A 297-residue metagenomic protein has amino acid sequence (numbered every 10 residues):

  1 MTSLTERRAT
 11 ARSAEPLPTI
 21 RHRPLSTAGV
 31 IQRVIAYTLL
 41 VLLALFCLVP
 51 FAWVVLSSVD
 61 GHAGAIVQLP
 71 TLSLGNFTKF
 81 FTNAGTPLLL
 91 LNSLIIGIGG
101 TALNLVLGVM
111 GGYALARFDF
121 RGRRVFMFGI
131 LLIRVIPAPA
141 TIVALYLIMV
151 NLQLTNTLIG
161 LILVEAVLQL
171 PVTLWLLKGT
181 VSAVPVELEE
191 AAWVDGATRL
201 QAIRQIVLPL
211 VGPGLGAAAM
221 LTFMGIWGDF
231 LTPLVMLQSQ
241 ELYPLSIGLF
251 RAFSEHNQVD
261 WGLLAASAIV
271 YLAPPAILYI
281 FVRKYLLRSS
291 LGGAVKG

Functional and structural regions predicted by a protein language model:
M1-T19, R134: Short, intrinsically disordered terminal tails adjacent to the first/last structured region
S3, P24-T27, N83: Serine/threonine-rich low-complexity intrinsically disordered regions
R7, I20, A28, L43-F46 (+1 more regions): Low-complexity, intrinsically disordered/propeptide-like segments
L17-T19, L25, Q153: Generic low-complexity segments that are intrinsically disordered, proline-rich and/or Lys/Arg-biased
R21-Y37: A detector for short, charged/polar N-terminal pre-domain segments
R33-G297: A structural signal for multi-pass alpha-helical bundles of membrane permease subunits that mediate small-molecule
